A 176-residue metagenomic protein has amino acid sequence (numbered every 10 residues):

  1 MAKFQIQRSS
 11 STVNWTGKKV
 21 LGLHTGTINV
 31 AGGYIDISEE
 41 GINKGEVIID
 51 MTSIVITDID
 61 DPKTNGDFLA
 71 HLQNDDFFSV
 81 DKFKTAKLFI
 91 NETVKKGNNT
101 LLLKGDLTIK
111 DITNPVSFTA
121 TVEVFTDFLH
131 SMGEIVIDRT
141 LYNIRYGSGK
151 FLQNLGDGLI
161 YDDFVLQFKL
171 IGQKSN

Functional and structural regions predicted by a protein language model:
M1-N176: Low-complexity, acidic/polar, glycine-enriched regions of mature
